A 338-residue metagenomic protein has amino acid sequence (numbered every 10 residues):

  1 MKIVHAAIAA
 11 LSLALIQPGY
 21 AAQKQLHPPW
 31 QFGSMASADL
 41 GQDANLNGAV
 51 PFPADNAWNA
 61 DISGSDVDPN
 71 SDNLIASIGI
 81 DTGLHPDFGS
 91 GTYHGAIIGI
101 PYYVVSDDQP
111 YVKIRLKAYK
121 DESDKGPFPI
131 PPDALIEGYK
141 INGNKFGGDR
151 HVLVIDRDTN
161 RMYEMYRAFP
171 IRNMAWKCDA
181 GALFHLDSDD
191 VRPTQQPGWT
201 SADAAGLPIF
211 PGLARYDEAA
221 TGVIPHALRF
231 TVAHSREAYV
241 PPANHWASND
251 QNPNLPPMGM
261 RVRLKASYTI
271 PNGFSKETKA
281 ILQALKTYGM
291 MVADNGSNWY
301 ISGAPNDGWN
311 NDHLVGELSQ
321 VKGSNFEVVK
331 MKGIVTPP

Functional and structural regions predicted by a protein language model:
M1-A7: Bacterial N-terminal signal peptides that target proteins for export
I8-L15: Bacterial N-terminal signal peptides
Q17-A21: Sec/Tat signal peptide C-region and signal peptidase I cleavage site
A22-P338: Short, surface-exposed polybasic-aromatic patches that bind anionic ligands, especially phosphate groups
